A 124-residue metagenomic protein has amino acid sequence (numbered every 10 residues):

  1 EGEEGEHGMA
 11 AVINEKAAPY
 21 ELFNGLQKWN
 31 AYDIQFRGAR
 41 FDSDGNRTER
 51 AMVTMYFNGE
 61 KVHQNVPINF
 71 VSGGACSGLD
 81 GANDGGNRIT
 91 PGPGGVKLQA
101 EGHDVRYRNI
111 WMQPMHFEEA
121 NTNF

Functional and structural regions predicted by a protein language model:
E1-F124: Carbohydrate-interacting regions of secretory-pathway proteins
